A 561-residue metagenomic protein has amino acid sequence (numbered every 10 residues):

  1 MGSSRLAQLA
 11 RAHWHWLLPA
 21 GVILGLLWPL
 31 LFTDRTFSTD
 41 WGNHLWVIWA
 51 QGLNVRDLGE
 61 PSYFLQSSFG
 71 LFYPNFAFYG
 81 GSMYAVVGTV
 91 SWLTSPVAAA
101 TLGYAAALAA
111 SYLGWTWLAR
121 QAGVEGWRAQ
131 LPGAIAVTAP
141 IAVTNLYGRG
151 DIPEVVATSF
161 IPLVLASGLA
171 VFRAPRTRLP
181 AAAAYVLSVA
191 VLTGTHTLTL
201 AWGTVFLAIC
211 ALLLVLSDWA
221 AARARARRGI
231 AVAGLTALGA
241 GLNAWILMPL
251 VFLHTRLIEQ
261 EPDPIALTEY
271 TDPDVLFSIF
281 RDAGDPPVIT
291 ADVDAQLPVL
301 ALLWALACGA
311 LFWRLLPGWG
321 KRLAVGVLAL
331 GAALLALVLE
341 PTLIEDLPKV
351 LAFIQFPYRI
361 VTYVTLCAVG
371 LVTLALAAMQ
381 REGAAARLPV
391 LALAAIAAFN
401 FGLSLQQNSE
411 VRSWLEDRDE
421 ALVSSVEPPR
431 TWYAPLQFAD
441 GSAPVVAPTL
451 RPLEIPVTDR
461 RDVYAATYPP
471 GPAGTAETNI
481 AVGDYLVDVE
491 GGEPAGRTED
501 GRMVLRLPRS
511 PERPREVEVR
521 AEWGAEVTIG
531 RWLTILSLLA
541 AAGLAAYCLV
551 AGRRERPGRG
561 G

Functional and structural regions predicted by a protein language model:
M1-P29, A231, R387, L391 (+1 more regions): Start-transfer (signal-anchor) and selected internal transmembrane alpha helices of multi-pass inner/ER membrane
G2-R5, G203-G239, L311-L316: Perimembrane helix-loop-helix junctions
L6-L9, S442-G558: Active-site-proximal, structured, solvent-exposed surfaces of multi-pass membrane proteins that position macromolecular
I23-D34, N54-G59, V90, T94 (+6 more regions): Membrane-interface helix-loop junctions at the exits of transmembrane helices
G25-P162, A166-S167, V191, T197-L198: Active-site lumenal/periplasmic loops and adjacent helix-entry segments of GT-C-fold, multi-pass membrane
W49-G52, V156-P175, S188, L207-L213 (+1 more regions): Specific aromatic-rich, kink-prone transmembrane helix
A170-A190, R223-A233: Short hydrophobic alpha-helices at membrane interfaces in multi-pass membrane enzymes
T236-R314, S413-A465: Periplasmic/ER-lumenal interhelical loops and adjacent helix-loop junctions in multi-pass membrane proteins
